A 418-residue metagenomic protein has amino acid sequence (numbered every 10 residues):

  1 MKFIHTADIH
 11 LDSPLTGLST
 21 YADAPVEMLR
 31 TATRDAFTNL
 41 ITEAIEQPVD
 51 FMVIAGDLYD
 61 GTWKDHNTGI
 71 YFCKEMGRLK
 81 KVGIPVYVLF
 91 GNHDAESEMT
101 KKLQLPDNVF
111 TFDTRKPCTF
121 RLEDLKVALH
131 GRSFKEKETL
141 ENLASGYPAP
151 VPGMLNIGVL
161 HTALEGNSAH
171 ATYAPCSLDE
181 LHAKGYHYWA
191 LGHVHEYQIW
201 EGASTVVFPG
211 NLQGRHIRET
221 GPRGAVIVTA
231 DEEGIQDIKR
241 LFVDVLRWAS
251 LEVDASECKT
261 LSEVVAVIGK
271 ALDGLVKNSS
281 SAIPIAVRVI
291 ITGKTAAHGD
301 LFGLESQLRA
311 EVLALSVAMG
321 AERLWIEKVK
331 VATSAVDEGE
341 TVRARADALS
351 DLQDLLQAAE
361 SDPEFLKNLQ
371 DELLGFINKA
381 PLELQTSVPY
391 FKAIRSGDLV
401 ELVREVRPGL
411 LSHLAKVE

Functional and structural regions predicted by a protein language model:
M1-T68, A393-L399: N-terminal active-site segment of His-dependent metallophosphoesterases
K2, T16, A22-D23, F51 (+1 more regions): His/Asp/Glu-rich metal-coordinating catalytic cores of metallo-dependent phosphodiesterases/hydrolases acting on
R34, T38-E46, C73, A144-P148 (+2 more regions): Amphipathic, non-transmembrane alpha-helical secondary structure
E43-P48, L79-G83, M319-E322: A structural motif corresponding to the C-terminal end of an alpha-helix and its immediate exit/capping segment
P48, K126, G185, I283-I285 (+1 more regions): Short loop/turn motifs at secondary-structure junctions
A55, G192, T292: Conserved residues at the C-terminal ends of beta-strands
D57-G61, A163-E165, K294-A296: A short, flexible beta-alpha/helix-coil linker loop
V243-E418: Accessory, non-catalytic peripheral segments of nucleic-acid enzymes
